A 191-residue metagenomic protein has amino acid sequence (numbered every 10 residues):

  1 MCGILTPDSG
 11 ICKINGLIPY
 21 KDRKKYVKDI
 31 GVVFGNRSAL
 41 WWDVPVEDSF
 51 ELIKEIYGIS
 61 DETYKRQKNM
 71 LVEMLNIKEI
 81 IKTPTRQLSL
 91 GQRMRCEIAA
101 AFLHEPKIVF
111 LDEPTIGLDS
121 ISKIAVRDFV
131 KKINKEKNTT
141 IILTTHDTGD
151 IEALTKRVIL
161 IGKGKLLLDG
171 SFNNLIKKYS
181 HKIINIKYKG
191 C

Functional and structural regions predicted by a protein language model:
G10-K21, Y26: Conserved ABC transporter NBD signature motif
E51, E55, E62-I80: Conserved ABC ATPase "signature" region
P84-L88: Conserved ABC ATPase signature
I98: Hydrophobic anchor residue at the start of the ABC signature
E105: Conserved catalytic motifs of ABC-family nucleotide-binding domains
V109-D112: Catalytic Walker B motif of ABC-type/P-loop ATPase nucleotide-binding domains
R127-C191: ABC transporter nucleotide-binding domain
